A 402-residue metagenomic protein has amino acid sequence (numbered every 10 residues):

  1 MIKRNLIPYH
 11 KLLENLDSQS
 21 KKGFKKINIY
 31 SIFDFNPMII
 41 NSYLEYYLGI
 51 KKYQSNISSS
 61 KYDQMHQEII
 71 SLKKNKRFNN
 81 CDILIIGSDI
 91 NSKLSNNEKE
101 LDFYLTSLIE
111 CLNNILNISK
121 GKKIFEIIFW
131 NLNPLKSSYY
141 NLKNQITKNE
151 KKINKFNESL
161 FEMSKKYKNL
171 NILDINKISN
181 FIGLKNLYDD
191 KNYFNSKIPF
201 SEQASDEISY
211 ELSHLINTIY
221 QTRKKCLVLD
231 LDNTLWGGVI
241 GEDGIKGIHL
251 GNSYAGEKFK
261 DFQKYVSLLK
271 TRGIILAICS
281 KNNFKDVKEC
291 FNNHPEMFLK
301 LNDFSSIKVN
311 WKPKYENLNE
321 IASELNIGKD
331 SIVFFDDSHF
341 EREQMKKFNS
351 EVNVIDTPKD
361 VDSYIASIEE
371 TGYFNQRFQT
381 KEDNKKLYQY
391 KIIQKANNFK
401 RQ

Functional and structural regions predicted by a protein language model:
M1-L12, G247-Y254, H294-P313, E320: Glycine-rich phosphate-binding "P-loop"
M1-V228, L235-W236, G241-G247, F340 (+1 more regions): Extracellular glycan-modifying ectodomains
Q54-I57, L299, D303, V352-K359: Short hydrophobic/aromatic-enriched beta-strand-loop microsegments
S138, E369-Q402: Long, C-terminal catalytic modules of enzymes
G237-G247, K281-F298, D303: Metal-dependent catalytic core segments for phosphate chemistry
I240-S267, E351-T357: Basic, amphipathic juxtamembrane/active-site segments that coordinate anionic phosphate or diphosphate groups
E257, D261-P295, K308, M345: Substrate-recognition element of Asp-dependent hydrolases with the DxDx(T/V) motif
L318-H339, M345: Conserved Lys-Pro-Asp/Glu-containing loop-to-beta segment of HAD-superfamily phosphomonoesterases, centered on
